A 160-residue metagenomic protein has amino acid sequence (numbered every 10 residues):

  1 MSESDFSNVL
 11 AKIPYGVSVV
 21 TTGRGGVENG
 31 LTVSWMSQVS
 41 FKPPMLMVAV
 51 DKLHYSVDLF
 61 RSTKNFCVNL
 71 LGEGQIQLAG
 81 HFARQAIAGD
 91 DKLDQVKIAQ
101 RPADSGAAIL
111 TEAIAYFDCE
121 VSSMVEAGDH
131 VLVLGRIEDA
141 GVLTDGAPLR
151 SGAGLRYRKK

Functional and structural regions predicted by a protein language model:
M1-K160: Basic, polyanion-binding surface patches
